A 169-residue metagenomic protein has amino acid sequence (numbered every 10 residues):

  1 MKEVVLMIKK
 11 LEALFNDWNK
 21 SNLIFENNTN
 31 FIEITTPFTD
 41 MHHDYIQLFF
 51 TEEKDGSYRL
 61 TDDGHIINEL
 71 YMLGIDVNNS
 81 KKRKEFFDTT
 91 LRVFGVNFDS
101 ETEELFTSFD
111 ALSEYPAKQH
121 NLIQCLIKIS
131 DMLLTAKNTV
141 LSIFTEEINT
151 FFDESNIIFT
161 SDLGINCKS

Functional and structural regions predicted by a protein language model:
M1-A117: Nuclease-adjacent, charged terminal/linker segments that flank catalytic cores
T89-F98, F159-S169: Short, structured interface segments that constitute the first stable element of a domain
E104-C167: Solvent-exposed, charged helical/coil patches that constitute nucleic-acid or partner-interaction surfaces
